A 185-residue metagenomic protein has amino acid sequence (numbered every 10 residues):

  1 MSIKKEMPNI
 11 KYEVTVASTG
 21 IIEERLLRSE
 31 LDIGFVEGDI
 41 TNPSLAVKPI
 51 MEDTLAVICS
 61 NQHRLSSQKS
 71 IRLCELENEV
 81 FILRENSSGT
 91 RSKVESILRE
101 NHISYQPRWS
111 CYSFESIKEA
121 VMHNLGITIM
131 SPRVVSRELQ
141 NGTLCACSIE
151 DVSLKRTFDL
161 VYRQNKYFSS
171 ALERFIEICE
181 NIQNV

Functional and structural regions predicted by a protein language model:
M1-P43, C111: Central regulatory/effector-binding core of bacterial HTH transcription factors
G20, V36-L45, S92, S96 (+2 more regions): A ligand-binding cleft/hinge motif common to bilobed small-molecule-binding domains
L26-L27, L76, E119-L125, L160: Hydrophobic residues within well-ordered alpha-helices
G38-D39, N61, P132-V134, D151 (+1 more regions): Short secondary-structure boundary segments
N42-F81, E85: Flexible hinge/capping segments at coil-to-helix
A46-A56, P132, N141-L154: Short beta-strand->loop
E79-N101, F168-L172, I176-E177, V185: Secondary-structure junction motif
C147-V185: A late-sequence structural motif
